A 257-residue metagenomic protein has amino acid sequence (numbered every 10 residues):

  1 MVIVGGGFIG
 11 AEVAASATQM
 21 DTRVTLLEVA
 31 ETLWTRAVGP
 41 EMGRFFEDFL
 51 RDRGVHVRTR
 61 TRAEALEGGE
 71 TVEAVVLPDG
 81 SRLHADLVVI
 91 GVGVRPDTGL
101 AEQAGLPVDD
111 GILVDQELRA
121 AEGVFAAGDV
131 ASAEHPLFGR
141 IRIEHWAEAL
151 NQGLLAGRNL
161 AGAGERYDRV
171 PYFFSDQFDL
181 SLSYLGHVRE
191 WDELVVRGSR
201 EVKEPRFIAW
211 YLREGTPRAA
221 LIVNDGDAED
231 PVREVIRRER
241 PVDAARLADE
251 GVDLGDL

Functional and structural regions predicted by a protein language model:
M1-G7: Beta1/beta-strand and adjacent pyrophosphate-binding region of the FAD-binding site in flavoprotein oxidoreductases
F8-A65, R169-F174: Rossmann-like dinucleotide-binding cores of NAD(P)H-dependent redox enzymes
E70-V76, S81-L155: FAD-site-proximal beta/loop scaffold in flavoenzymes
V130-G226: Mid-to-C-terminal Rossmann-like scaffold of FAD/NAD(P)H-dependent oxidoreductases
K203-L257: C-terminal auxiliary extensions adjacent to catalytic cores
